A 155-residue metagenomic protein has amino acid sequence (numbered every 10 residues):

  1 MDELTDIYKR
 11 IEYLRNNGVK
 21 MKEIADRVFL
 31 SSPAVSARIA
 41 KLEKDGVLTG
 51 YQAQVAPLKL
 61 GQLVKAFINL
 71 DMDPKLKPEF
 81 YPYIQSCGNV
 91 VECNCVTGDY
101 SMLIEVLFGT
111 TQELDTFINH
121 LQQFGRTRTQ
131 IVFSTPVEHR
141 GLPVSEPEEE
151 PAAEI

Functional and structural regions predicted by a protein language model:
M1-I155: A compositional/biophysical signature of low hydrophobicity enriched in polar/charged and small residues
